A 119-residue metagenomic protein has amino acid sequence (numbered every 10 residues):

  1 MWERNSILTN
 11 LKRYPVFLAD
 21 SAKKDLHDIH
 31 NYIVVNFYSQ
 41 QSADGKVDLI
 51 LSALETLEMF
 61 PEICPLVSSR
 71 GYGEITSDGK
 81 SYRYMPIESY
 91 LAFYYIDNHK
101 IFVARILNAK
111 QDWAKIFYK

Functional and structural regions predicted by a protein language model:
W2-A53: Arg/Lys-rich, positively charged N-terminal/basic patches that mediate binding to nucleic acids
N5, T9, Y82, P86-L91 (+1 more regions): Enriched for short, Lys/Arg-rich terminal
I33, Q40, D44, P61-S68 (+1 more regions): Secondary-structure transition/capping residues
S39, A43-K46, I50, V67 (+2 more regions): Flexible domain-boundary/linker segments
S52-I63, H99-I101, A109-K110: Short, charged/polar surface micro-motifs in flexible loops or helix N-caps
M59-H99: Basic/aromatic recognition patch in beta-strand/loop cores that engages polyanionic ligands
